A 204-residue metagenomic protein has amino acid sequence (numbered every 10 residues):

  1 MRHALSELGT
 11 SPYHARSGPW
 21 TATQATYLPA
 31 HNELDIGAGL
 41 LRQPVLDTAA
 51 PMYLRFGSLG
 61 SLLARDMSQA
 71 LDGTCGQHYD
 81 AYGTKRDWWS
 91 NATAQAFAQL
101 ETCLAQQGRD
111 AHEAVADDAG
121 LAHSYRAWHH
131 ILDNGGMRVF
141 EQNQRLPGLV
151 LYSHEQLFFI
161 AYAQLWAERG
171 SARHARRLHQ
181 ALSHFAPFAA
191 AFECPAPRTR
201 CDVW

Functional and structural regions predicted by a protein language model:
M1-W204: Intrinsically disordered, low-complexity linker/terminal regions across diverse proteins
